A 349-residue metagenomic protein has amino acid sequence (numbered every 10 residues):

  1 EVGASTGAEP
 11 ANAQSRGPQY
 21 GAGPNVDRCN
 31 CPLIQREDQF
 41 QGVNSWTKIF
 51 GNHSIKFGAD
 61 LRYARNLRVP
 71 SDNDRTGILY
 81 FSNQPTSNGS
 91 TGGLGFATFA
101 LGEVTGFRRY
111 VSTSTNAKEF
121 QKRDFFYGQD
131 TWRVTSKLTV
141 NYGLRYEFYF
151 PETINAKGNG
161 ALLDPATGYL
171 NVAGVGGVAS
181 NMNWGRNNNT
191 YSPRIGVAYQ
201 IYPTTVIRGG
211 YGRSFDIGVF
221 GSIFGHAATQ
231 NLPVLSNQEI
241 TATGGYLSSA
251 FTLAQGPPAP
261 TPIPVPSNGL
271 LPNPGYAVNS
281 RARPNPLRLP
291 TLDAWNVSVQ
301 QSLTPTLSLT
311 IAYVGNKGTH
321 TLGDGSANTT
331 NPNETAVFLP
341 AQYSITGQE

Functional and structural regions predicted by a protein language model:
E1-E349: Short acidic-glycine motifs
